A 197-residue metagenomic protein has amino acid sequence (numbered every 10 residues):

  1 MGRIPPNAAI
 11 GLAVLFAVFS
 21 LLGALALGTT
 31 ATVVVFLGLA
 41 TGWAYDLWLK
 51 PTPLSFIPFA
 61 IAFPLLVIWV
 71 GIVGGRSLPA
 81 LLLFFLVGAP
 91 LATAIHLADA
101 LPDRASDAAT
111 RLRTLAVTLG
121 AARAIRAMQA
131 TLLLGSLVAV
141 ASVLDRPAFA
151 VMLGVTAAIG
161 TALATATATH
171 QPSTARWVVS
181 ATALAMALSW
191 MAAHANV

Functional and structural regions predicted by a protein language model:
M1-V197: Multi-pass alpha-helical membrane architecture of UbiA-family and related isoprenoid/lipid prenyltransferases
